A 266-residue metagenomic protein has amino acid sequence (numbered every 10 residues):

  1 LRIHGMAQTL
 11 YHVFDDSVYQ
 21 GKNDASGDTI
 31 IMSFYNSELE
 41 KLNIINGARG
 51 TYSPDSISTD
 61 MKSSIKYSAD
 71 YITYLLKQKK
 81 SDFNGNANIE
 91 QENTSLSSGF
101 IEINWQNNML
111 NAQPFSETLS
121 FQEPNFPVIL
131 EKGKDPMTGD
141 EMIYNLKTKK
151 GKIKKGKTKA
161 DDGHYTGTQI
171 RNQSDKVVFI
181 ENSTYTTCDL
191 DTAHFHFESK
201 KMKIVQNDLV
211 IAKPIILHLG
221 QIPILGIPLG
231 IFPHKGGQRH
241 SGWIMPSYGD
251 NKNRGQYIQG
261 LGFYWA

Functional and structural regions predicted by a protein language model:
L1-A266: Structural signature for solvent-exposed beta-strand/loop edge elements and short helix-capping sites, enriched
